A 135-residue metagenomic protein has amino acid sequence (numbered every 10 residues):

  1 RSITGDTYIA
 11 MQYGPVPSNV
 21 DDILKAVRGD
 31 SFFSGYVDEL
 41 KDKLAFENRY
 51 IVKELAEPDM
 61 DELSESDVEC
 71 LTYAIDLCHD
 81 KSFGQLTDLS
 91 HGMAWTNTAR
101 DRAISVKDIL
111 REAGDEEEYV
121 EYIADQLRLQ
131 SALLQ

Functional and structural regions predicted by a protein language model:
R1-Q135: Domain-edge interaction signal
